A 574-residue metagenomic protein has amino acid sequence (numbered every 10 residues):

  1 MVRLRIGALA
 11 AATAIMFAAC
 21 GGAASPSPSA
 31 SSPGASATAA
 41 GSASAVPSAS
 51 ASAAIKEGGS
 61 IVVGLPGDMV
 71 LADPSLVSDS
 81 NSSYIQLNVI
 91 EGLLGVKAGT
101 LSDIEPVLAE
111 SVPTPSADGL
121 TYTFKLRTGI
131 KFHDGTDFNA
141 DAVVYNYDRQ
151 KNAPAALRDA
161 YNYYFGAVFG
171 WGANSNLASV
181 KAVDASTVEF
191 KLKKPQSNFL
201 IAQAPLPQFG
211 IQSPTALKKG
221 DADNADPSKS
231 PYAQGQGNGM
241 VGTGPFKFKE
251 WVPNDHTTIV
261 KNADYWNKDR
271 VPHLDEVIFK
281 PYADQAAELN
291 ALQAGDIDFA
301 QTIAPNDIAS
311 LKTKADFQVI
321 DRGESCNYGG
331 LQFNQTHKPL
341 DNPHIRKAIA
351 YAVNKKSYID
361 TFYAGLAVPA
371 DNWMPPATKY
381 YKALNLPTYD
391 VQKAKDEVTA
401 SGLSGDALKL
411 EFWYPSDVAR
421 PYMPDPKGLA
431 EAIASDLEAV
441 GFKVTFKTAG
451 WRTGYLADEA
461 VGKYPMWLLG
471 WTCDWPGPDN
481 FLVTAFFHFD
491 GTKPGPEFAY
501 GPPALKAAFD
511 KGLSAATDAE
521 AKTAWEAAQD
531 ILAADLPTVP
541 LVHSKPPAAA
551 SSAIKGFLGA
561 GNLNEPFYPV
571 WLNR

Functional and structural regions predicted by a protein language model:
A54, P113, K347, I359-D360 (+3 more regions): Extracytoplasmic/peripheral linker and loop segments enriched in polar/acidic and small residues with frequent Thr/Pro
G64-A117, V241: N-terminal lobe/hinge region of extracytoplasmic solute-binding protein
A98-G99, P205-D269, Q392, D396: Gly/Pro-rich hinge or "lid" segments in bacterial periplasmic/extracellular proteins
S111-D159, V183, E189-K191, E288-A291 (+1 more regions): Aromatic- and charge-enriched surface segment that lines or borders ligand/interaction sites
K125, Y163-D223: Surface-exposed binding/hinge segments that line and control ligand-binding clefts or catalytic entry sites
A142, Q234, A263-S310, K443: Ligand-site clamp/hinge motif
K247, T258-A263, L340-S435, A439 (+3 more regions): Append "and occasionally in soluble cytosolic enzymes with long acidic Gly/Pro-rich linkers
A432, A548-R574: Long beta-strand-rich cores associated with HINT superfamily self-processing modules
